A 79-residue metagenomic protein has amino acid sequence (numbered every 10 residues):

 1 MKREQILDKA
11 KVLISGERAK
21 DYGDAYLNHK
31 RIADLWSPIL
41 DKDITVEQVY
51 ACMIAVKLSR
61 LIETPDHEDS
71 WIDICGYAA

Functional and structural regions predicted by a protein language model:
M1-A79: Intrinsically disordered, low-complexity regulatory regions that flank transcription factor DNA-binding cores
